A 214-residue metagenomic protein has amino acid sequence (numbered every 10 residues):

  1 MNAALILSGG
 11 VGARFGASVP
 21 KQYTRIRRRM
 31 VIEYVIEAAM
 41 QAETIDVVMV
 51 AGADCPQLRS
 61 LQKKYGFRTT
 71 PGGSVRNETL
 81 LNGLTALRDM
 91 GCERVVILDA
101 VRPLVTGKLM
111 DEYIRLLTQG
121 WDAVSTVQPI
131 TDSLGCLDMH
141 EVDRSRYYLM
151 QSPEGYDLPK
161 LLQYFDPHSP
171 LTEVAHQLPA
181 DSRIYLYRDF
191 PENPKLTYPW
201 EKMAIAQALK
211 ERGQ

Functional and structural regions predicted by a protein language model:
M1-A53: N-terminal glycine-rich phosphate-binding loop and ensuing alpha1 helix
I6, I32, G83, D99 (+3 more regions): Residue-level signal for inorganic ion chemistry
L7-G9, A51, L98, S125-P129 (+1 more regions): Short beta-strand segments
T24, P103, H140, E154 (+1 more regions): Residues that recognize and position ribonucleotide moieties
V31-E93: Conserved N-terminal catalytic core of the sugar/cofactor nucleotidyltransferase
T44-V48, D122, E192-N193: Short active-site oxyanion
R68-T69, S74-M139, Q151: Conserved beta-loop-beta/alpha segment of the NTase-like Rossmann-fold superfamily that binds/positions NTPs
L149-Q214: Conserved alpha/beta core of the MobA/IspD/sugar-nucleotide pyrophosphorylase nucleotidyltransferase superfamily
